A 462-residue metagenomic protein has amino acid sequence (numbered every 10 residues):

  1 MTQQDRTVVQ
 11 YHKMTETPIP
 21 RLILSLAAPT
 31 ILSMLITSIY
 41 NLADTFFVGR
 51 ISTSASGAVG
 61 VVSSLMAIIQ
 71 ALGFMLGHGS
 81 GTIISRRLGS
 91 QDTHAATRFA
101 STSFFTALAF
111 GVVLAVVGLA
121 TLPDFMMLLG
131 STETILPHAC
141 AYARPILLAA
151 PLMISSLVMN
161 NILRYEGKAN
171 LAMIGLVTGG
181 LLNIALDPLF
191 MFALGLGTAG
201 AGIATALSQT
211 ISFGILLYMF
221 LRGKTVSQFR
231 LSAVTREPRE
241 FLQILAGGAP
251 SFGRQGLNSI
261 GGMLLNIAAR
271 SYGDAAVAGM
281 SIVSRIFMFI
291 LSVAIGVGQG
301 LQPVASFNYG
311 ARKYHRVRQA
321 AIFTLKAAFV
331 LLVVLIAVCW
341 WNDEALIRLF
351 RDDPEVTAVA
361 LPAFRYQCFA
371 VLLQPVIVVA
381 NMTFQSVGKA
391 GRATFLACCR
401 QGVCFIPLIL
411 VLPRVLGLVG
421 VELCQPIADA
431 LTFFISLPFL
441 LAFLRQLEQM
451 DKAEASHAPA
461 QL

Functional and structural regions predicted by a protein language model:
M1-A27, I84-P151, A193-A249, A305-A370 (+1 more regions): Short alpha-helical transmembrane segments in multi-pass integral membrane proteins
E16, P20-I39, A43, L65-L72 (+6 more regions): Residue-level signal for short hydrophobic patches within transmembrane helices of multi-pass membrane transporters
S25-D44, P145, G179, S208-S212 (+4 more regions): Transmembrane helical elements of multi-pass membrane transporters/channels
T30, M34, F46, S63 (+17 more regions): Transmembrane alpha-helix boundary and packing residues in multipass membrane permease domains and related
L35, I39-G57, M126-E133, L189-L196 (+5 more regions): Helix-terminus/linker motif at the lipid-water interface of multi-pass membrane proteins
S56-V116, M153-A172, G279-D343, Q374-L396: Small-residue-rich hydrophobic transmembrane alpha-helices
I68-A71, N183-P188, F213-L217, F289-S292 (+3 more regions): Hydrophobic transmembrane alpha-helices of multi-pass small-molecule transporters
G77, I146-R164, A172-G180, A201-L216 (+4 more regions): Short runs within selected transmembrane alpha-helices of multi-pass transporters and secretion channels
